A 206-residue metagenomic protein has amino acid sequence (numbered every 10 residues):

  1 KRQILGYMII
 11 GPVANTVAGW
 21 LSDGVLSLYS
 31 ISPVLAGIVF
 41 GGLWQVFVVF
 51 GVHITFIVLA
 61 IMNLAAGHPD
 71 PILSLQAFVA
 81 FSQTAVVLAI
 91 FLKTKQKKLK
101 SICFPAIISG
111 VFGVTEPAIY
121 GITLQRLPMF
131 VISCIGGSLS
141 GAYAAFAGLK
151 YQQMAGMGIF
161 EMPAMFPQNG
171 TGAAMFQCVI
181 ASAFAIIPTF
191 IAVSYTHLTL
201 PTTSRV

Functional and structural regions predicted by a protein language model:
K1-V48: Core mid-bundle transmembrane helix pairs that form the ion/substrate translocation pathway in diverse multi-pass
L5-I10, A14, F47, A85 (+5 more regions): Alpha-helical membrane-inserting segments
G6, G41-H53, L64-G67, S109-F112 (+1 more regions): Transmembrane alpha-helix interface/packing and boundary motifs in multi-pass membrane proteins, characterized by
G11-N15, V49-H53, K95, L99 (+3 more regions): Transmembrane helix-loop junctions in multipass membrane proteins, especially transporters and channels
V25-V39, H68-L75, K95, N169-F176: Membrane-interfacial loop-to-helix junctions in multi-pass transporters
V34, L59, P105, P117-L198 (+1 more regions): Transmembrane alpha-helical segments and their short flanking loops that form helix-hairpins/helix-helix interfaces
I61-G137: Helix-loop-helix junctions within the multi-pass membrane cores of secondary transporters/permeases
